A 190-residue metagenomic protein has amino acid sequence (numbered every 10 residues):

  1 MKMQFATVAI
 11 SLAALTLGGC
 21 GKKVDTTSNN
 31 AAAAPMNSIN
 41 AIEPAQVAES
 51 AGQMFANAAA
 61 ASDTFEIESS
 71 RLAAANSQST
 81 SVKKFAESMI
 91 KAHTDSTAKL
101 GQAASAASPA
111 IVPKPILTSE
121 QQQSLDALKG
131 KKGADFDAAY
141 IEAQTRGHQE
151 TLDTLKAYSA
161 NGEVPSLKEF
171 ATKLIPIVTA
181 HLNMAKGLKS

Functional and structural regions predicted by a protein language model:
K2-A9, A14-S190: His/Met- and acidic-residue-enriched segments that coordinate or traffic transition-metal cofactors and support
